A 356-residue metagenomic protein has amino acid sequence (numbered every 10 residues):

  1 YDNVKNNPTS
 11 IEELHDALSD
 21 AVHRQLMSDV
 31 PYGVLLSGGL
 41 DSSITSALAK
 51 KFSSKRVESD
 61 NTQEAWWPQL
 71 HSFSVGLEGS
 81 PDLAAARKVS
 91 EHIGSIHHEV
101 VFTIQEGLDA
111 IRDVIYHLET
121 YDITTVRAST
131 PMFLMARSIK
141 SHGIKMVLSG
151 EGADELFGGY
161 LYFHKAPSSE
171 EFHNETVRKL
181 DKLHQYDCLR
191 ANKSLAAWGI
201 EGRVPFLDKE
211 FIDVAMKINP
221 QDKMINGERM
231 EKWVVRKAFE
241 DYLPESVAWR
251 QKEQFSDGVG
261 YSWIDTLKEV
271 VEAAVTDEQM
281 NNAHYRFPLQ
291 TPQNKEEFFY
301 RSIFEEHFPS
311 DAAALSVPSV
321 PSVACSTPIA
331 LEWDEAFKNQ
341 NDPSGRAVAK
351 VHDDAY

Functional and structural regions predicted by a protein language model:
Y1-L243, D257-A273, M280-Y356: ATP-dependent adenylate-handling active sites, centered on carboxylate activation for C-N bond formation
P244-Q254: Conserved S-adenosyl-L-methionine
